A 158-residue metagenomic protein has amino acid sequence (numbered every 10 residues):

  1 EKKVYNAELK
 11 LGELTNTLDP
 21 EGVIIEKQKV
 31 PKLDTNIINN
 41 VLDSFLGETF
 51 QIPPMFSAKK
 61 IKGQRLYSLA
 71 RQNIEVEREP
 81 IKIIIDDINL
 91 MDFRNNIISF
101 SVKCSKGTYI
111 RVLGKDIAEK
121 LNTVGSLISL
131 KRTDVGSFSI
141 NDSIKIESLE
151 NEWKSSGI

Functional and structural regions predicted by a protein language model:
E1-I158: Catalytic/RNA-binding core of pseudouridine synthases
